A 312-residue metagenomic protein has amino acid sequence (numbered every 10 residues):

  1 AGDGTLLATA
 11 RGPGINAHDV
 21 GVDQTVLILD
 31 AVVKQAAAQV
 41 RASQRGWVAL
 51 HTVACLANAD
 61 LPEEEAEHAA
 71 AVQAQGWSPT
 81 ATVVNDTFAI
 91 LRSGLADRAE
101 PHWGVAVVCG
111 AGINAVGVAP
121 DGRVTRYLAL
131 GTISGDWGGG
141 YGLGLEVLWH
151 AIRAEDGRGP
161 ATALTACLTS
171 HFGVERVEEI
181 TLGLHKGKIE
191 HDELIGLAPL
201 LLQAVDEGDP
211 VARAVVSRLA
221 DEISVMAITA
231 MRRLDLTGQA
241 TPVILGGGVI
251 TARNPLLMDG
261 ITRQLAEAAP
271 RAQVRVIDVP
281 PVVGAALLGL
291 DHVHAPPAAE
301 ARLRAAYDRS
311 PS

Functional and structural regions predicted by a protein language model:
A1-R45, A49, G94-H102, L148-S312: ATP-binding/phosphotransfer module of carbohydrate and carboxylate kinases, centering on a glycine-rich
T25, L56-L61, T80, V274: Short secondary-structure transition/capping motifs
Q44-T52, A69-Q73: A short glycine/small-residue-enriched secondary-structure motif
V53-N58, D86, C109-A111, T241-R253: Glycine-rich beta-strand-to-loop/alpha-helix junction loops that act as flexible
A59-T162, A166, P311-S312: Phosphate-binding/catalytic loop of phosphoryl-transfer enzymes
